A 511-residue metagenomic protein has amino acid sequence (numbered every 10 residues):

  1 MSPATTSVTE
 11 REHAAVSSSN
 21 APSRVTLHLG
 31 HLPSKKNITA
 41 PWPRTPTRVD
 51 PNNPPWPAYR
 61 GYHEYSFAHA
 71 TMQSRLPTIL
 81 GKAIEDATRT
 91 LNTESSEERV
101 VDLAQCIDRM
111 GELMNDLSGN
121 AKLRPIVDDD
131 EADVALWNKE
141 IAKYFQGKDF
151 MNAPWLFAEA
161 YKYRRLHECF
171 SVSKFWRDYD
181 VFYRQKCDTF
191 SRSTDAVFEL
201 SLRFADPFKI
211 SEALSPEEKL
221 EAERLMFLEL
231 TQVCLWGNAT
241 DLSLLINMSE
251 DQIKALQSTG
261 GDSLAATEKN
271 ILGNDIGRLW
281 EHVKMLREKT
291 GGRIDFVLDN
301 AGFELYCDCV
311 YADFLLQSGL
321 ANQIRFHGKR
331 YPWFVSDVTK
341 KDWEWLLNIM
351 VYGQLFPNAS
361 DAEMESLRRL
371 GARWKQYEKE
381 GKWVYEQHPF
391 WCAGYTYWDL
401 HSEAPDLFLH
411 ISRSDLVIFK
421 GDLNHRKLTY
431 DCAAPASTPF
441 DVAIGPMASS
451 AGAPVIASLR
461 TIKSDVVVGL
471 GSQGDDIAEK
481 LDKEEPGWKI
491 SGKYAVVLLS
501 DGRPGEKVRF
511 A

Functional and structural regions predicted by a protein language model:
S2-R293, E485-A511: Non-catalytic accessory regions outside enzyme or core folds
T5-T39, P43, V49-R60, G328-R330 (+1 more regions): C-terminal functional extensions of proteins
A70, L156, G273, L305-C309 (+2 more regions): Conserved structured core elements
A153-F157, V297-C307, Y331-W333, D422-K427: Gly/Ser/Thr-rich loops at beta-strand to alpha-helix junctions that form or flank small-molecule/cofactor-binding
D275-H282, V297, D308-L315, D406 (+1 more regions): Short, hydrophobic/aromatic alpha-helical segments in well-folded domains
R293, N322-R325, V455: Residues at the starts of beta-strands that form the adenosine-phosphate
R293-D295, D415-L416: Structural motif
E304-R325: Histidine-anchored nucleotide/phosphate-binding helix
